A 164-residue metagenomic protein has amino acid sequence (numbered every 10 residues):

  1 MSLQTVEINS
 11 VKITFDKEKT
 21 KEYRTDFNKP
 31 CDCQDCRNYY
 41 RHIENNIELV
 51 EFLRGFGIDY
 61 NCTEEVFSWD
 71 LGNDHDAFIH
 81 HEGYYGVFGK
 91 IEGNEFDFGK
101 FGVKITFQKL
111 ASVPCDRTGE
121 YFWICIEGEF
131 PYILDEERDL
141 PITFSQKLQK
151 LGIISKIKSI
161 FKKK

Functional and structural regions predicted by a protein language model:
S2-I43: Long, hydrophobic N-terminal alpha-helical segment
S10, G93-F98, G102-L110, S145-K158: Intrinsically disordered, low-complexity regions
V11, E18, C36-N38, K90-N94 (+3 more regions): Generic structural motif
N28-H80: Short, well-structured hydrophobic secondary-structure segments
L49-L53, V87, I157: Generic structural signal of hydrophobic/aromatic residues within well-ordered alpha-helices of folded domains
T63-W123: Amphipathic protein-protein interaction modules
S112-F161: Glycine-rich, aromatic-bearing surface loops/beta-hairpins
